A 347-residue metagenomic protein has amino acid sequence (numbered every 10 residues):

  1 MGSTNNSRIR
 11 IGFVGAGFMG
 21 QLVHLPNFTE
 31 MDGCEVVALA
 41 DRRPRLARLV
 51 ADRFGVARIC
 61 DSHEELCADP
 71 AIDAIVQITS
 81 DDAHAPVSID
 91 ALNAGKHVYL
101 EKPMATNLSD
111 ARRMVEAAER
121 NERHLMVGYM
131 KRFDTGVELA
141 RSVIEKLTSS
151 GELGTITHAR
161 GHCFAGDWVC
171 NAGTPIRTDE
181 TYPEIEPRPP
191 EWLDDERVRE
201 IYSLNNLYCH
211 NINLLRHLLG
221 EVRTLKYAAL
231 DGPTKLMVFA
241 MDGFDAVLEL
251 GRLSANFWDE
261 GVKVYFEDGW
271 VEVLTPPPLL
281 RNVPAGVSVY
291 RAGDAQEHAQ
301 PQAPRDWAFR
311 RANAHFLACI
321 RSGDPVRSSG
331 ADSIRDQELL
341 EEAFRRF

Functional and structural regions predicted by a protein language model:
M1-F54: N-terminal Rossmann-like dinucleotide-binding module
M1-R8, A74-V76, R123, H315-F347: C-terminal helix-rich "cap/oligomerization" subdomain common to oxidoreductases
F54-A117: Beta-loop-alpha module in the N-terminal Rossmann-like domain of NAD(P)-dependent dehydrogenases, especially those
L100, L125-V127, V273: Hydrophobic residues in well-ordered beta-strands that form the structural core
R113-R132, G154-A159: Rossmann-fold dehydrogenase core element
D134-E221: Predominantly a Rossmann-like dinucleotide-binding segment in NAD(P)-dependent oxidoreductases
R199-L279, A303, A308-D324, E341: Contiguous beta-strand/loop segments that form the cofactor/metal-binding neighborhood of enzyme cores
